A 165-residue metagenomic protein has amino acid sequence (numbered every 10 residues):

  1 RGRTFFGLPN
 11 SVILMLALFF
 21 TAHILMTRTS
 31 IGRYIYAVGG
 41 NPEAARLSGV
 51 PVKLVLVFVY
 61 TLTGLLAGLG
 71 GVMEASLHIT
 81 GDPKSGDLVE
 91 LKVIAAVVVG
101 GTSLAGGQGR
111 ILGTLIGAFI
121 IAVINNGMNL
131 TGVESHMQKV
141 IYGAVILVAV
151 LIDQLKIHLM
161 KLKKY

Functional and structural regions predicted by a protein language model:
R1-T29, V55, L77-S85, M137 (+1 more regions): Transmembrane helix-bundle core of multi-pass membrane transporters and related energy-transducing complexes
L14, P51-A75, D87: Transmembrane alpha-helices
M15-A17, G39, A122: A generic alpha-helix surface/boundary motif
F20-T21, L47-L54, I124-Y165: Cytosolic-side transmembrane-helix boundaries in multi-pass membrane proteins
T21-Y60: Membrane-helix/interface signature in polytopic inner-membrane proteins
I24-G32, V59, L69, M73-L77 (+3 more regions): Membrane-embedded alpha-helices of multi-pass transport/permease systems
G39-P42, L66-L69, M73-L77, T102 (+1 more regions): Alpha-helix capping/termination and helix-coil
Y60-T61, A67, L77-G143: Transmembrane alpha-helical segments in multi-pass inner-membrane proteins
